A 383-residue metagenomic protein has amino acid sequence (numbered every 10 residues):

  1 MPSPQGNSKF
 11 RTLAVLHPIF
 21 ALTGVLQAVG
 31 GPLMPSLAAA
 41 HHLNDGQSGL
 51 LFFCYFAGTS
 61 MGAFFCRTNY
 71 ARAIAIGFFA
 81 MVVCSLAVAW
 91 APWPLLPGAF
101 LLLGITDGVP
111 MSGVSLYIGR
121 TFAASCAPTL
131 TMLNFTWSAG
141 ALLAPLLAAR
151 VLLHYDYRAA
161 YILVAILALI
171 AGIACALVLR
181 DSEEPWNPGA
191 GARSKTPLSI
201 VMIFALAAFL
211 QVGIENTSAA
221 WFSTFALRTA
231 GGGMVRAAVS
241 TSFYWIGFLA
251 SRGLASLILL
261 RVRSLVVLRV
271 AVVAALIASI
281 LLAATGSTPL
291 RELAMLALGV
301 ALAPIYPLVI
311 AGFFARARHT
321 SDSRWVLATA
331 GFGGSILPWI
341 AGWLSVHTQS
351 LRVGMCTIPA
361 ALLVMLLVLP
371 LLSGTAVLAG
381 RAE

Functional and structural regions predicted by a protein language model:
G30-G31, S199-S242, L249-A250: Extracytoplasmic gate region of multi-pass secondary transporters
S60-P92: Conserved MFS/SLC helix-loop-helix module at the cytosolic interface between two early adjacent transmembrane helices
S60-R72, L152, S251-R263, S345-V346: Helix-to-loop junctions at the C-terminal end of transmembrane segments in multipass secondary transporters
L101-F135: Cytoplasmic helix-loop-helix junction between adjacent transmembrane helices in 12-TM secondary transporters
V109-F122, A303-A317: Intracellular juxtamembrane helix-capping segments at the cytosolic ends of symmetry-related transmembrane helices
A159-L177, M355-P370: Symmetry-related core transmembrane helices of the 12-TM Major Facilitator Superfamily/SLC fold
V266-V309: C-terminal transmembrane helical hairpin of 12-TM major facilitator-type secondary transporters
A317-S350, I358: A late C-terminal transmembrane helix in Major Facilitator Superfamily
